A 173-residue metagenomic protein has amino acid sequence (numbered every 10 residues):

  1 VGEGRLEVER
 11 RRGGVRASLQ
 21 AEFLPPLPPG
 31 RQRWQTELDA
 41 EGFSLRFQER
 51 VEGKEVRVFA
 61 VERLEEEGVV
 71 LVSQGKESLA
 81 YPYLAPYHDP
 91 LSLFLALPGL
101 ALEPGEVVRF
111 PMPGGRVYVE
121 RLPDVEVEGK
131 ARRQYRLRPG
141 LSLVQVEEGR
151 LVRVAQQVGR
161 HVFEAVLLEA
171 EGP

Functional and structural regions predicted by a protein language model:
V1-E66, G99-P173: Acidic, serine/threonine-rich low-complexity disordered tracts
G68-H88: Acidic/charged, solvent-exposed loop-and-adjacent secondary-structure segments enriched in E/D, K/R, S/T, and G/P
D89-P98: Alpha-helical transmembrane spans
